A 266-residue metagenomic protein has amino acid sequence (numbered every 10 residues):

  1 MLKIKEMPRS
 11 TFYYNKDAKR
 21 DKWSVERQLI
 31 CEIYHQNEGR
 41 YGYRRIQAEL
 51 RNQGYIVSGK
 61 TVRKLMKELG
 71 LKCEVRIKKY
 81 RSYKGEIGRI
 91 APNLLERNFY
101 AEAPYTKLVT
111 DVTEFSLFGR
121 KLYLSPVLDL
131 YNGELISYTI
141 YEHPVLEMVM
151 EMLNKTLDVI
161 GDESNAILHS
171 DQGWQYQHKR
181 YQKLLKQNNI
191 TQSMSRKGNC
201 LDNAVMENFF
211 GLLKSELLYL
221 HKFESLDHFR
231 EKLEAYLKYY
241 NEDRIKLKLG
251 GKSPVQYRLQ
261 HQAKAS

Functional and structural regions predicted by a protein language model:
M1-A18, Q36, R44, D227-G250: K/E-rich alpha-helical interaction surfaces of small helical-bundle regulatory domains
M1-K5, F12, I30, I46 (+14 more regions): Mobile genetic element proteins and their domesticated derivatives, centered on retroelements and DNA transposons
I4-M7, V25, M148, R180 (+4 more regions): Generic alpha-helical secondary structure signal
M7-A103, N199, V255-Q262: Basic, flexible linker segments flanking DNA-binding modules in nucleic acid-interacting mobile-element proteins
D21, K84-E86, S170-Q172, H178-K179 (+3 more regions): RNase H-like two-metal-ion nuclease catalytic core shared by retroviral integrases and related mobile-element nucleases
R97, A101-I136, E142-H143: An active-site-proximal beta-strand-loop segment
T139-G161: Active-site beta-loop-alpha junctions of metal-dependent nucleic acid enzymes, especially the RNase H-like/DDE
K179, K186-I190, L212-S266: C-terminal domain-tail junction helix/linker
